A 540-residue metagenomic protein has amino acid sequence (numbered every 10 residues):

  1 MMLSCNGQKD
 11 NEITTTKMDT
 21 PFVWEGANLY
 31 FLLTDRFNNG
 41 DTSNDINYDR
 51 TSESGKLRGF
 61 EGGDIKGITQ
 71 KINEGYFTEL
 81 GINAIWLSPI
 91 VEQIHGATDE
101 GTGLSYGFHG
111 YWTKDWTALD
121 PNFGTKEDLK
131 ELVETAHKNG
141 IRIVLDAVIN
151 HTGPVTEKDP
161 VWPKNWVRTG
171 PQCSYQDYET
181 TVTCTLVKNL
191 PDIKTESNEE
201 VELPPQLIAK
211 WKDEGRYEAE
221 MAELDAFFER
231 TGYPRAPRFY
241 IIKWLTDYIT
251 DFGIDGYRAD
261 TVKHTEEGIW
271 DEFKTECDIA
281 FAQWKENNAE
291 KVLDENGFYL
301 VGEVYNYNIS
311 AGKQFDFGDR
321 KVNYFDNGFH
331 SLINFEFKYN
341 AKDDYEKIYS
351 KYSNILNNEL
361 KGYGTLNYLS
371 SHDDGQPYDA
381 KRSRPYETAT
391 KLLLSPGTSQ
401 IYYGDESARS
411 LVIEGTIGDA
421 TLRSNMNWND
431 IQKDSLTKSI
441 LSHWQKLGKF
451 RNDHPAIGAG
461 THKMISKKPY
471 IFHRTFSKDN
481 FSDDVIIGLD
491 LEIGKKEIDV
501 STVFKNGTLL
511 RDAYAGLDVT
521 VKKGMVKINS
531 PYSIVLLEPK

Functional and structural regions predicted by a protein language model:
L3-S4: C-terminal motif of bacterial Sec signal peptides marking the signal peptidase cleavage site
K9-M18: Short, low-complexity, disordered segments immediately C-terminal to signal peptides in bacterial exported proteins
P21-A27, F37-F252, F273, C277 (+2 more regions): Substrate-binding/active-site clefts of carbohydrate-active enzymes
L29-F31, A84, G140-V144, G256 (+3 more regions): Structural preference for beta-strand elements that scaffold enzyme active sites
L32, F77, L87, W116 (+9 more regions): Conserved, mostly hydrophobic/aromatic
L33-R36, V91, D120-F123, I149-H151 (+6 more regions): Short, flexible loop/turn elements at secondary-structure junctions
K243-K361, T365, K381-R382, K391-L394 (+3 more regions): Active-site-proximal helices and loops of the catalytic beta/alpha 8
Y532-E538: Short Pro-Gly-centered flexible turn/kink motifs
